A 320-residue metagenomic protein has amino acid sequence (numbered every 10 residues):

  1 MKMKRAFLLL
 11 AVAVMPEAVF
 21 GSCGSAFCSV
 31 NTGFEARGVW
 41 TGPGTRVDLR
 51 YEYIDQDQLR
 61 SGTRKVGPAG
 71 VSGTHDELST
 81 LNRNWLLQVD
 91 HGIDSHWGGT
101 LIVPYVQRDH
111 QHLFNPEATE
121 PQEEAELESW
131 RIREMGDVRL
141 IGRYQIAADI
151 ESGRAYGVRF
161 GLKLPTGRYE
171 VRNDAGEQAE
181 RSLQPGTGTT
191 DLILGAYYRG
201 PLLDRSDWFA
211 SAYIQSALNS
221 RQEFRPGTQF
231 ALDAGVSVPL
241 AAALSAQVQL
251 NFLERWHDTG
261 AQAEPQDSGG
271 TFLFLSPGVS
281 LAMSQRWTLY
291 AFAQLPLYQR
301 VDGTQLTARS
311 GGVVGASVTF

Functional and structural regions predicted by a protein language model:
V19-V71, I150-G157, R168: Outer-membrane beta-barrel biogenesis signature
F34, V71-H75, Q122-W130, A179-Q184 (+3 more regions): Extracellular loop and loop/strand-boundary signature of outer-membrane beta-barrel proteins
A36-G38, L49-Y51, L87-H91, L101 (+6 more regions): Residues on the lipid-exposed face of transmembrane beta-strands in outer-membrane beta-barrel proteins
P43, S79-W85, E124, I132-V138 (+5 more regions): Residues that define the transmembrane beta-barrel architecture of outer-membrane proteins
T45, W97-G99, D149-E151, D204-W208 (+2 more regions): Repeated loop/turn-to-beta-strand initiation elements of outer-membrane beta-barrel proteins
T45-Y53, L101-Y105, V158-L164, A210-I214 (+3 more regions): Transmembrane beta-barrel strands of outer-membrane/channel proteins
R60-R64, P68-A69, S220-F320: Outer membrane beta-barrel transmembrane domains
P104-P226: Outer-membrane pore/translocation modules
